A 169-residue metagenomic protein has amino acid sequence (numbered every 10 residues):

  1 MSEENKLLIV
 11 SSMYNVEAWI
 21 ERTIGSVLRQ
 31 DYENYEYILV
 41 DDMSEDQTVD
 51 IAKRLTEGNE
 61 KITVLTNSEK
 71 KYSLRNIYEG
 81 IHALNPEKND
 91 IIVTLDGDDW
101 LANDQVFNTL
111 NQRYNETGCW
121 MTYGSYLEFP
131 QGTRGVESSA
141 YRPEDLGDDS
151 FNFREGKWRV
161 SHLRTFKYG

Functional and structural regions predicted by a protein language model:
M1-G169: Nucleotide-sugar donor-binding/catalytic module of glycosyltransferases that assemble extracellular/cell-envelope
